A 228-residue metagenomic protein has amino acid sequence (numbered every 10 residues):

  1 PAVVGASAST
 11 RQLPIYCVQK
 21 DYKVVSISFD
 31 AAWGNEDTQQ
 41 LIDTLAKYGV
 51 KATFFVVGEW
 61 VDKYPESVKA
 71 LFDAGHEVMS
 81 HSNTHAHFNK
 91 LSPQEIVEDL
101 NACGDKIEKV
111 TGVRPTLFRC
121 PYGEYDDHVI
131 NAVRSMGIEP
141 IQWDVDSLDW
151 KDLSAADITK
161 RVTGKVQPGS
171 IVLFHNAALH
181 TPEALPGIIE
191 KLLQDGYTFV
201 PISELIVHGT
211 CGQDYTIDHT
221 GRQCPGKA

Functional and structural regions predicted by a protein language model:
P1, Y22-V24, G49, P140-D144 (+1 more regions): A generic short-segment signal for beta-strand/edge and adjacent turn/coil regions
P1-I15, I217-A228: N-terminal secretory targeting signals
V3-L91, E95-K109, V113-P115, V207: Active-site beta->alpha N-cap acidic-glycine motif
Q40, D62-K63, A70, A86-G221: Catalytic domains of cell-wall/extracellular-matrix polysaccharide-remodeling enzymes, centered on de-N-acetylation
A46-K47, G196-F199, G226-K227: Non-catalytic interaction surface on structured domains
